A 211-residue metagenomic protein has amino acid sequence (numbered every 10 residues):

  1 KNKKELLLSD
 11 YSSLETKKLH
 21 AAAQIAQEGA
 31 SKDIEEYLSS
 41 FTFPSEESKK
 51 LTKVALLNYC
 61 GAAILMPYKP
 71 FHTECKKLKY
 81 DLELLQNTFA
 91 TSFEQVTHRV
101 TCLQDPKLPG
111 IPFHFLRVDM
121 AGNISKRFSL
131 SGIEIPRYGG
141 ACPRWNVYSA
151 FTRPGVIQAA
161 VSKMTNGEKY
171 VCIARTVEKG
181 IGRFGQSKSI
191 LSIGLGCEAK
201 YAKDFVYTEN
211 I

Functional and structural regions predicted by a protein language model:
K1-I211: Conserved binding/catalytic microenvironments
